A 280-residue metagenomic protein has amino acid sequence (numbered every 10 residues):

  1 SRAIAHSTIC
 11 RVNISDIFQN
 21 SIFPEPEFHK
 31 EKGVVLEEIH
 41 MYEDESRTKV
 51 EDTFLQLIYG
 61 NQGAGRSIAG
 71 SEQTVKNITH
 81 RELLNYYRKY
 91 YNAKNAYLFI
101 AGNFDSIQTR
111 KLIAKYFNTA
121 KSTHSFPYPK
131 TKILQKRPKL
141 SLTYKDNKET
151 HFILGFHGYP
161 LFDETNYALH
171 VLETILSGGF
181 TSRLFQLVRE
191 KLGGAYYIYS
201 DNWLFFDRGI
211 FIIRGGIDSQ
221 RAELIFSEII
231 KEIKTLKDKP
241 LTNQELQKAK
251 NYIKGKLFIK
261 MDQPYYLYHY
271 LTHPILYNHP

Functional and structural regions predicted by a protein language model:
S1: Short, charge-patterned binding micro-sites
I4-N92, N103-I210, G216-P280: Mature, solvent-exposed C-terminal subdomains and processed small-chain segments of exported/organellar
